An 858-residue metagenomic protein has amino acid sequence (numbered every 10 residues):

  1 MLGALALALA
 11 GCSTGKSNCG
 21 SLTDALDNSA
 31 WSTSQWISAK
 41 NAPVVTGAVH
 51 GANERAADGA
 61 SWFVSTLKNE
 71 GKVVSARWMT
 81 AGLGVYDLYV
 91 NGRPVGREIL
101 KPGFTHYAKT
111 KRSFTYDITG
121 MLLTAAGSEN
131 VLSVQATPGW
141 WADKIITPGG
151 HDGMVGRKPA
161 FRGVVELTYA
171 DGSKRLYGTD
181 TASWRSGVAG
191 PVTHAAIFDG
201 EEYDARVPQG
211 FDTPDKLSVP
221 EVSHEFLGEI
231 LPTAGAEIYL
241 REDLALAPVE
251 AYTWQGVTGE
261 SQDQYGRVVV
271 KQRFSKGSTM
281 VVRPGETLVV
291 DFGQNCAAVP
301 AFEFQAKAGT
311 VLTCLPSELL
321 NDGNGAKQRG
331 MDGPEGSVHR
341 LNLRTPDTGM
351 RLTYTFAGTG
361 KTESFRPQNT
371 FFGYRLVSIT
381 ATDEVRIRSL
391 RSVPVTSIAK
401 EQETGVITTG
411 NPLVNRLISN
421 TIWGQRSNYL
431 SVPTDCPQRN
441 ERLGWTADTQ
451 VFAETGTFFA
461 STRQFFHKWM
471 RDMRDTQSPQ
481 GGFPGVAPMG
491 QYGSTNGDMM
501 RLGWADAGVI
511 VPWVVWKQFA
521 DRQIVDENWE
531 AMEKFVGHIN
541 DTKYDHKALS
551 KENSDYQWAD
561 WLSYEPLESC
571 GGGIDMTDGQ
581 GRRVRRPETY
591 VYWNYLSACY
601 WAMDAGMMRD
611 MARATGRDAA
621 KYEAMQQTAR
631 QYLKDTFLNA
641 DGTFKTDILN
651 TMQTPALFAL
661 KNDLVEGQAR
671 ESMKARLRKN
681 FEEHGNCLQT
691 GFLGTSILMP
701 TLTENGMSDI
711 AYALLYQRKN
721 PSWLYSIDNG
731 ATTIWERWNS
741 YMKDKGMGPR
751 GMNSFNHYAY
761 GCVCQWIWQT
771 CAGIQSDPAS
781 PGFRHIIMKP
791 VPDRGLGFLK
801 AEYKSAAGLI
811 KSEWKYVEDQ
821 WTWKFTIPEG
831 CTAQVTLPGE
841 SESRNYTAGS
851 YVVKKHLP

Functional and structural regions predicted by a protein language model:
A10-G11: C-terminal motif of bacterial Sec signal peptides marking the signal peptidase cleavage site
K16-R439, Q464-F465, A487-M489, Q523 (+4 more regions): Extracellular/oxidizing-compartment recognition motifs
A76-M79, V299-E318, V377, A447-Q477 (+4 more regions): Alpha-helical support elements that line or immediately flank enzyme active sites and cofactor-binding pockets
V85, T179-V188, E384-N420, R426-S427 (+9 more regions): Active-site acid/base region of carbohydrate-active enzymes
R97-A108, D322-P346, R463-G579, K719-K745: Helix-terminus loop motifs that line ligand-binding clefts
L132, I197, E201-D204, N440-E441 (+9 more regions): C-terminal capping/lid segments that line or modulate ligand- or cofactor-binding pockets
R157-V164, Y177-F211, E221-H224, P232 (+6 more regions): Non-catalytic C-terminal accessory modules of carbohydrate-active enzymes
W516, A602, M608-R609, Q626: Heptad-repeat amphipathic alpha-helical coiled-coil interaction surface used for oligomerization/assembly
